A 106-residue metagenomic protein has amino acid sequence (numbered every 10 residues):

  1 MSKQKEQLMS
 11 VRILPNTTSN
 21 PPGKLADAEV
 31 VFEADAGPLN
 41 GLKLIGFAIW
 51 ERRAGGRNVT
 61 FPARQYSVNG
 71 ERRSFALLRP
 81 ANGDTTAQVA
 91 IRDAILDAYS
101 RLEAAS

Functional and structural regions predicted by a protein language model:
S2-S106: Single-stranded nucleic acid-binding surfaces, predominantly the OB-fold ssDNA-binding core
